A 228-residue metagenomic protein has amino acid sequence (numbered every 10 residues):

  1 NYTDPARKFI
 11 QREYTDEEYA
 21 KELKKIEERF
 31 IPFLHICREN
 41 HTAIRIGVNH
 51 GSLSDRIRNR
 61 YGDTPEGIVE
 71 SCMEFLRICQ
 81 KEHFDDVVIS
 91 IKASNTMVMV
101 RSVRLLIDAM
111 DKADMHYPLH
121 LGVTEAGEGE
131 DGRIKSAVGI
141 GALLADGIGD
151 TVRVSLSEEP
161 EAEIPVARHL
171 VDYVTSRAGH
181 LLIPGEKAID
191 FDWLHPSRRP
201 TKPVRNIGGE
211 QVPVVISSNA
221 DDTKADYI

Functional and structural regions predicted by a protein language model:
N1, T42-V48, V87-I91, Y117-T124 (+3 more regions): Hydrophobic faces of well-ordered beta-strands that scaffold small-molecule active sites in alpha/beta enzyme cores
N1-E74, R205, V214-I228: Active-site beta->alpha loop and helix N-cap motifs at the rims of alpha/beta catalytic domains
E13-F30, I57-I207: Catalytic alpha/beta core domains of metabolic enzymes, predominantly
